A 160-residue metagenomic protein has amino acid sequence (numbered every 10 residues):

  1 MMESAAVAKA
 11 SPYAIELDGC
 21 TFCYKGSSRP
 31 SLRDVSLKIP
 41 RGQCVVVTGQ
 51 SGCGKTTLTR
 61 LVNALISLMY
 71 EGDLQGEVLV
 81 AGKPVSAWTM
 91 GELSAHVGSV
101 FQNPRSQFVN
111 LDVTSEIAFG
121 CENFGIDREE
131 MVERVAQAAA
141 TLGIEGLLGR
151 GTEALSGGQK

Functional and structural regions predicted by a protein language model:
E3-L17, T21-D34, I66-E71, A87-T89 (+1 more regions): A short, flexible loop at the N-terminus of ABC-type nucleotide-binding domains that lies
C20, G82, E129-L147: Conserved ABC ATPase "signature" region
I39-R41, E92: Conserved hydrophobic segment flanking the Walker A/P-loop of ABC-type ATPase nucleotide-binding domains
V45, T56-M69: Short, conserved post-Walker A segment of ABC-type ATPase nucleotide-binding domains
T48-Q50: The feature captures the beta-strand-to-loop junction immediately N-terminal to the Walker
N63, G98, R105, L111-E122 (+3 more regions): Short helical segment in ABC ATPase nucleotide-binding domains corresponding to the A-loop/adjacent helical element
E71-K83: Conserved ABC transporter NBD signature motif
G151-L155, Q159: Conserved ABC ATPase signature
